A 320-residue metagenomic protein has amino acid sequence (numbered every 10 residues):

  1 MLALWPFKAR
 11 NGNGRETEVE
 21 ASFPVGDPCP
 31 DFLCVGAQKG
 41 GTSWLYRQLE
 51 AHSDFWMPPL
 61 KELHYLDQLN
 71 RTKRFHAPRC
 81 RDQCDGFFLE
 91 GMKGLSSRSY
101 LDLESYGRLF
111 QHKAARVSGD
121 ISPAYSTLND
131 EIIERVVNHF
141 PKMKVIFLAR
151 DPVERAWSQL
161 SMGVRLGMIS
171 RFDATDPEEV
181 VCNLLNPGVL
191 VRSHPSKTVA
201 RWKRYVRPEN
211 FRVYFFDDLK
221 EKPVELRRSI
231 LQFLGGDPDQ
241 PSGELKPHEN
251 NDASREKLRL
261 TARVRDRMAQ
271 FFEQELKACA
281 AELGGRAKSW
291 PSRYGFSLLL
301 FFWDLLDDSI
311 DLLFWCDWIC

Functional and structural regions predicted by a protein language model:
M1-S122, H139, M143, V153-Q159 (+3 more regions): PAPS-dependent sulfotransferase catalytic core
L60-K61, Q68, K142, R150 (+2 more regions): The conserved 3'-phosphoadenosine-5'-phosphosulfate
M92-K93, D120-Y125, E178-V191, D217 (+2 more regions): Surface-exposed cleft-lining segments at the edges of enzyme active sites
R98-Q111, G163-S229, F233, D237 (+2 more regions): PAPS-dependent sulfotransferase catalytic domain
A124-E134, V191-V199: Active-site periphery "cap/insert" segments of enzyme catalytic domains
T127-E131, W157, V224: Short N-terminal helix/helix-N-cap motif within the alpha/beta-hydrolase-1
T127-F147: ATP-dependent NMP and nucleoside kinases share a basic, alpha-helical "lid"
